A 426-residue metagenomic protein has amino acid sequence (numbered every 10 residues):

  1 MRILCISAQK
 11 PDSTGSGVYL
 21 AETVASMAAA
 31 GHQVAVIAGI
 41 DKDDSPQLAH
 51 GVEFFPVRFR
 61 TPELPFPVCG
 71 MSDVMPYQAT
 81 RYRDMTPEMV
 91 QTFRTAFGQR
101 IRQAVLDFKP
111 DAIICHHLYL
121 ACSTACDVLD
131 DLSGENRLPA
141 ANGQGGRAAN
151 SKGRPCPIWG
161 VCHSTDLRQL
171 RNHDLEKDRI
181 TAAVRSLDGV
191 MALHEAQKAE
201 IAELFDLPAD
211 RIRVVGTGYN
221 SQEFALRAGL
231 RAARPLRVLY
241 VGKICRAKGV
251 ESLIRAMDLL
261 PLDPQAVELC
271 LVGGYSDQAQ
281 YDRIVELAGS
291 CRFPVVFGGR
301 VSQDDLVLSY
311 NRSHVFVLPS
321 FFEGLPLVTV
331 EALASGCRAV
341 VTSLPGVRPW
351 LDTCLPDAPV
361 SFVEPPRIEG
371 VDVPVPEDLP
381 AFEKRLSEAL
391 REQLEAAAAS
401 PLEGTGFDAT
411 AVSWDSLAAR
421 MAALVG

Functional and structural regions predicted by a protein language model:
G15, P374-E388, E395-V425: A charged, aromatic-enriched C-terminal amphipathic alpha-helix characteristic of glycosyltransferases across folds
V18, L236, C245-L259, A279-D282: A conserved mid-protein helix/loop that constitutes part of the nucleotide-sugar donor-binding site
G39-V105: A conserved catalytic-core segment of Leloir-type glycosyltransferases
A196, G218: Carbohydrate-associated surface elements
Y281-V301: Nucleotide-activated donor-binding/catalytic signature segment of Leloir-type glycosyltransferases, i.e., the conserved
R300-V301, L308-S313: Short alpha-helical donor nucleotide-sugar binding micro-motif in glycosyltransferases
F321: Aromatic "clamp/platform" in nucleotide-sugar-dependent glycosyltransferases that forms part of the donor/acceptor
R338-V341, R348, D352, A358-P359: Short hydrophobic beta-strand element within catalytic cores of glycosyltransferases and related nucleotide-activated
